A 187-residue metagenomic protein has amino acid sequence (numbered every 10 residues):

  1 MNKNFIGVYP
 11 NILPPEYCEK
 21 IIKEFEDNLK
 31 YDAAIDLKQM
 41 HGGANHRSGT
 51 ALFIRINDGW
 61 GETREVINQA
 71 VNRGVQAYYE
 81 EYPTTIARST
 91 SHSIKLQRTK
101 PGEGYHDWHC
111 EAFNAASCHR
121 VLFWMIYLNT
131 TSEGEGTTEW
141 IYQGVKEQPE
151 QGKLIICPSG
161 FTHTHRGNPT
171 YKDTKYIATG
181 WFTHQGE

Functional and structural regions predicted by a protein language model:
M1-A87: Non-heme Fe(II)/2-oxoglutarate
E65-E187: Catalytic core of non-heme Fe(II) oxygenases with the double-stranded beta-helix
